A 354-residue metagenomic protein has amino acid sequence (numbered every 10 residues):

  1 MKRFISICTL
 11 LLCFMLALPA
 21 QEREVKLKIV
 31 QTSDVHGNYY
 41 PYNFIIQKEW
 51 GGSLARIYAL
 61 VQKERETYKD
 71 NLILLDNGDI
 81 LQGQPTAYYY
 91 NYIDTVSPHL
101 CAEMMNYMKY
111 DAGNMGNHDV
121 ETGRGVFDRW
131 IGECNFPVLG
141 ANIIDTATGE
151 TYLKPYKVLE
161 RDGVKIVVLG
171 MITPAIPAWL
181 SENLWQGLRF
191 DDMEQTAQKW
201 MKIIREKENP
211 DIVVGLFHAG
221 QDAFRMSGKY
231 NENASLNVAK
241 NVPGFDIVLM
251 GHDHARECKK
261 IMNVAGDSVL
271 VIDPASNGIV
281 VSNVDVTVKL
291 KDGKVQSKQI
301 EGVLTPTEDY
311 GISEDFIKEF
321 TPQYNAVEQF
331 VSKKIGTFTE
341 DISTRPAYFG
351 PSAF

Functional and structural regions predicted by a protein language model:
M1-R23: Bacterial Sec-dependent N-terminal signal peptides
S6, A20-V30, H36-Y40, K48-L54 (+2 more regions): Non-catalytic terminal accessory segments
Q21-D309: Acidic, metal/ion-coordinating pockets
